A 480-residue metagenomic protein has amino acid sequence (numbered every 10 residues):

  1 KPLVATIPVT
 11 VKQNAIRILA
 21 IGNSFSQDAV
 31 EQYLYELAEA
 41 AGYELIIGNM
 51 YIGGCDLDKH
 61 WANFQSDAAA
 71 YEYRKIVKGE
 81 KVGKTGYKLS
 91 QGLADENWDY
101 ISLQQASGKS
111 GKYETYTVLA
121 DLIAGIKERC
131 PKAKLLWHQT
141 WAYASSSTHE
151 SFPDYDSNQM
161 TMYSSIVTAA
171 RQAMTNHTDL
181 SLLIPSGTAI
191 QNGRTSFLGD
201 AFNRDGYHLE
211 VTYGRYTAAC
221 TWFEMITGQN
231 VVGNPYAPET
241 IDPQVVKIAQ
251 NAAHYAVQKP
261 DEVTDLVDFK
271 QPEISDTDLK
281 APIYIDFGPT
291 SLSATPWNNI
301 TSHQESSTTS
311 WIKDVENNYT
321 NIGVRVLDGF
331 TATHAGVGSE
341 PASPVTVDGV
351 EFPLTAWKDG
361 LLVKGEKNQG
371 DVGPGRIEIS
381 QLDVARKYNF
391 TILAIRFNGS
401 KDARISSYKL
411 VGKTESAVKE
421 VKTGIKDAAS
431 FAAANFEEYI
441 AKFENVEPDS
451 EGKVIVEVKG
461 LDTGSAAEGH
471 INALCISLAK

Functional and structural regions predicted by a protein language model:
L3-V11: C-terminal edge beta-strand
I16-E31, L37, G53-H60, F64 (+5 more regions): Catalytic nucleophile-elbow at a beta strand-turn-alpha helix junction centered on a G-D-S/GDSL motif, marking
D28-L119: Conserved SGNH/GDSL esterase-like catalytic core that processes O-acyl groups on lipids and polysaccharides
M50-Y51, S275-Q369, A432-K480: Low-complexity, Gly/Ser/Thr/Pro- and Asn/Asp-enriched, turn/coil-prone segments that serve as flexible N-terminal
G86-T212, E224: Alpha-helical cap/lid subdomain in secreted, periplasmic, or secretory-pathway luminal O-acyl-processing enzymes
F202, G206-L209, Y213-R215, A219-I283: Conserved catalytic region of serine esterases and O-acyltransferases that act on ester linkages in lipids
I377, N398-V418: Short, surface-exposed beta-strand/strand-loop-strand elements in extracellular ectodomains
V384-G399: A short beta-strand element within beta-rich, extracytoplasmic domains of secreted/secretory-pathway proteins
